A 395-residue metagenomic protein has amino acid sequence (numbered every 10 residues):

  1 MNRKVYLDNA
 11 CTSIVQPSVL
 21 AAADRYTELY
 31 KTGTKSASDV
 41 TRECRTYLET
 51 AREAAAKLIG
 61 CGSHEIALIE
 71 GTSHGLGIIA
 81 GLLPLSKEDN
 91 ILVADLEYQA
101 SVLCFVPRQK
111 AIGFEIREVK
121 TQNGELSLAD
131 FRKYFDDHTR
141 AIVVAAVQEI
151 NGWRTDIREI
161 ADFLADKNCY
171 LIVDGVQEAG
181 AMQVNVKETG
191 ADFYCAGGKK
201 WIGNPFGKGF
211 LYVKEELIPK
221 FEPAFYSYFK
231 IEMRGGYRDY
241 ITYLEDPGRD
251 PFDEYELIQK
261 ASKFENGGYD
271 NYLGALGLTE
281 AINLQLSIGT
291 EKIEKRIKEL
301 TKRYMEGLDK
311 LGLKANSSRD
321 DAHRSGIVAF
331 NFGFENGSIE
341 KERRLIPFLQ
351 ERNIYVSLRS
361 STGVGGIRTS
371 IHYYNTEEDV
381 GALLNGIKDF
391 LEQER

Functional and structural regions predicted by a protein language model:
M1-R395: Pyridoxal 5′-phosphate
